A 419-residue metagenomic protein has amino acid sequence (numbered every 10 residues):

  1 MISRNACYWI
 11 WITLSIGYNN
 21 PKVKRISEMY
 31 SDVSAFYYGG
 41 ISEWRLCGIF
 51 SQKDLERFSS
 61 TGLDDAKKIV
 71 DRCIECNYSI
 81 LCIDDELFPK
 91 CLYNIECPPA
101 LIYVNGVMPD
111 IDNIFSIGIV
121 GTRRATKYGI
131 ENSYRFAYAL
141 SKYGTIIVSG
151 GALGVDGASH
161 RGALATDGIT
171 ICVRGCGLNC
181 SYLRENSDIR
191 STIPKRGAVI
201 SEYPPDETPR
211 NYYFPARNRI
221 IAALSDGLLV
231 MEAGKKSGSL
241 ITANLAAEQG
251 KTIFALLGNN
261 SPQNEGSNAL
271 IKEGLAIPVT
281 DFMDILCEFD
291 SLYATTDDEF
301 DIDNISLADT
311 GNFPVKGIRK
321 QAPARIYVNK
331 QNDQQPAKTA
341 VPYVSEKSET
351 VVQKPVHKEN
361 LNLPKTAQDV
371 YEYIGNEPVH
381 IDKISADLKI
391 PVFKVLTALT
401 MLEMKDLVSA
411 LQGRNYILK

Functional and structural regions predicted by a protein language model:
M1-E86, L407: Short, small/acidic-rich helices and loops at N termini and domain boundaries of DNA replication/processing enzymes
M1-N5, I74, C82-K419: Glycine-biased, small-residue-rich flexible motifs in mid-sequence functional cores and linkers
